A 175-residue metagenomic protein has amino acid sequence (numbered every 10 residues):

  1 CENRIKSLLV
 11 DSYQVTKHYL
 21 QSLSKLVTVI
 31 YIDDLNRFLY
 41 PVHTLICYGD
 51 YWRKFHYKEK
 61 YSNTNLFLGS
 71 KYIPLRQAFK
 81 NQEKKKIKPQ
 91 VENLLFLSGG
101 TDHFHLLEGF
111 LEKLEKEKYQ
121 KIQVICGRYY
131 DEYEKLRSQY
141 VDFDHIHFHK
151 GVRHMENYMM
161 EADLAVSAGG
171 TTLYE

Functional and structural regions predicted by a protein language model:
C1-Y61, L66: Active-site and donor-binding regions of nucleotide-sugar-utilizing enzymes
L9, I30, T44-I46, Q123 (+2 more regions): Hydrophobic/aromatic beta-strand patches that form the interior of the parallel beta-sheet core in alpha/beta enzyme
L20, L107, L111, L173-Y174: Generic hydrophobic/aromatic pocket-lining and core-packing "Φ" positions
D33, C47, S98, C126-R128 (+1 more regions): Short beta-strand/turn micro-motifs composed of small residues that flank or help shape donor/cofactor-binding pockets
V42-H103: A nucleotide-sugar donor-handling region in carbohydrate enzymes
P89-A162: Donor-nucleotide binding loops and adjacent catalytic segments primarily of GT-B fold Leloir glycosyltransferases
E156, Y174-E175: Short alpha-helical segment that forms part of, or immediately flanks, the ligand-binding pocket in carbohydrate-active
M160-T171: Acidic donor-binding loop of glycosyltransferase active sites
